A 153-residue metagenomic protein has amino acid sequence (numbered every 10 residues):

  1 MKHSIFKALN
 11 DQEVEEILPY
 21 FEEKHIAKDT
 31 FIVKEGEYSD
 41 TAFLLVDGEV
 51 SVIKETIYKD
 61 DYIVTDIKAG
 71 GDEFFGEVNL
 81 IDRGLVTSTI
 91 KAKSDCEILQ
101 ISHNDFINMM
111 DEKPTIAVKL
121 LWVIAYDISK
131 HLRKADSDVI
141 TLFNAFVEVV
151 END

Functional and structural regions predicted by a protein language model:
M1-E23, A27-K28: Cyclic nucleotide-binding regulatory module and flanking cytosolic helices
F6, I98-L99: A residue-level structural signature of the nucleotidyltransferase/glycosyltransferase Rossmann-like core
V14, V86-T87, D105-F146: A small-molecule sensor/coupling module
F31-S94: Cyclic nucleotide-binding regulatory domains
V149-D153: Short acidic DE-rich linear segments
